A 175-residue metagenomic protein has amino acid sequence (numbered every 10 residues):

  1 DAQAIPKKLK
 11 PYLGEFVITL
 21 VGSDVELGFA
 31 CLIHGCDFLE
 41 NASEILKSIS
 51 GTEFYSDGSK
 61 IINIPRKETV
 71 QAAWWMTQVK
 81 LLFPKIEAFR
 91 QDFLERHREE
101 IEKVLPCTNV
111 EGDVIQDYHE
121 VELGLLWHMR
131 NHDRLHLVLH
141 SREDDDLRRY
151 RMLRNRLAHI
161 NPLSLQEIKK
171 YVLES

Functional and structural regions predicted by a protein language model:
D1-M152, R156-S175: Amphipathic alpha-helical interface elements
